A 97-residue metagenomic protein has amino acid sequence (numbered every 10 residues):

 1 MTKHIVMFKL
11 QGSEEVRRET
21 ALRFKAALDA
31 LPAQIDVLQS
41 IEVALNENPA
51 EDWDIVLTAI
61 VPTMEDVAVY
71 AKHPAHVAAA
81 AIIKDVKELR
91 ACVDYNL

Functional and structural regions predicted by a protein language model:
M1-D54, P62-K72, Y95-L97: Short S/T/G/P-rich N-terminal loop/turn motif that feeds into the first structured element of a domain
V61-V93: C-terminal structural segments of small proteins and small subunits
